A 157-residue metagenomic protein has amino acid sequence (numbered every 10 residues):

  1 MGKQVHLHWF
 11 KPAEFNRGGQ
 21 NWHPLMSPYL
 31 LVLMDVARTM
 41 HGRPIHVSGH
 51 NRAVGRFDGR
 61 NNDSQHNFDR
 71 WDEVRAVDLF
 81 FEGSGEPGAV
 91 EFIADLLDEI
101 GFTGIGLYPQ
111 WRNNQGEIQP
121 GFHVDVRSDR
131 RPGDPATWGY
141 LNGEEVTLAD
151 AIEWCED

Functional and structural regions predicted by a protein language model:
M1, R17-G18, S48, V54 (+4 more regions): Feature targets compositionally biased, intrinsically disordered low-complexity regions with long contiguous runs
M1-G42: Active-site acidic/histidine clusters and adjacent loop/turn architecture that either coordinate catalytic ions
K3-Q4, W9, N16, R60-N62 (+3 more regions): Generic detection of intrinsically disordered/low-complexity segments and helix-coil linkers/edges
G19, H46-N51, I93-L96: N-terminal start-of-chain detector that recognizes signal peptides and the immediate post-cleavage beginning
P24-S27, V54-G59, G83-G85, L97-D98: A short linear-motif detector with a strong N-terminal bias
Y29-D63: Extended, low-complexity, intrinsically disordered C-terminal regulatory tails of eukaryotic serine/threonine kinases
H66: Flexible, active-site-adjacent loop/turn segments at secondary-structure boundaries
D69-R75, F81-D157: Catalytic cores and adjacent binding grooves of peptidoglycan-active enzymes
